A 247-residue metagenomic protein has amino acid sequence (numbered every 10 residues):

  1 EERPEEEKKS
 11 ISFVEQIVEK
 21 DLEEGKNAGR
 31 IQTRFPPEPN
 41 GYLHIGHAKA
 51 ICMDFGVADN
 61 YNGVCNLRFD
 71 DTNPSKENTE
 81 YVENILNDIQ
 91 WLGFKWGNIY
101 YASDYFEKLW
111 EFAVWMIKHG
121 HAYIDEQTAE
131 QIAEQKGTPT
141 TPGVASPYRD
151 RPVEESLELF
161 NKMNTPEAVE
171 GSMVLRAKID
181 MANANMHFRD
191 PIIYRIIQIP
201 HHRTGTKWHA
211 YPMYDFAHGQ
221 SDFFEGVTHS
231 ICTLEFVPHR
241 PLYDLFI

Functional and structural regions predicted by a protein language model:
E1-R3, L22: RNA-binding accessory domains that recognize and position tRNA/RNA substrates
P4, K9-S10, V14, P238-L245: Carboxylate/His-rich catalytic cores and anion/metal-binding grooves
K9-V18, E23-L86, H202-T233: N-terminal catalytic cores of NTP/NDP-binding nucleotidyl/phosphoryl-transfer enzymes
G29, G63, F94-W96, G171: Short, well-ordered coil/turn segments that N-cap beta-strands
L67, D71-N73, T79, Y101 (+1 more regions): Active-site cores that bind ATP or allylic diphosphates and position pyrophosphate for catalysis
Y81-E107, F112-W115, G120-Y123: A glycine-rich helix N-cap at a beta->alpha junction
